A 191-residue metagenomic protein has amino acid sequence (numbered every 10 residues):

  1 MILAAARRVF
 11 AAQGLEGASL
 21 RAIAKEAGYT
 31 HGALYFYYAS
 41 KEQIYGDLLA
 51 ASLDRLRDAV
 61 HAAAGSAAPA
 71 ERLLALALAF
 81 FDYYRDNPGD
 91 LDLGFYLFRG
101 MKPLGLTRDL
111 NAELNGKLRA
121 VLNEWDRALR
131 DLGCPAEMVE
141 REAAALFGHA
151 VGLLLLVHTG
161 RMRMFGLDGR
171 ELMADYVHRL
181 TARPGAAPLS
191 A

Functional and structural regions predicted by a protein language model:
M1, A5, V9-Q43, D47: Helix-turn-helix
I2-F10, S52, F80, Y84: Short hydrophobic clusters on alpha-helical segments that form packing/core surfaces in small helical domains
Y45-S52, G94, L114: Alpha-helical DNA-contacting segments of helix-turn-helix folds
L48-A75, W125: Amphipathic alpha-helical linker/stalk segments
R57, L104-G133, E140-A144, R170-A182: Amphipathic alpha-helical packing segments from all-alpha helical-bundle domains
L74-F98, F147-A150: Helical hydrophobic small-molecule/effector-binding pocket
D82, G100, A136-T159, E171-R179: Hydrophobic alpha-helical segments that form the core of small-molecule binding pockets and/or dimer interfaces
D86-L106, N123, L155-R163: Amphipathic alpha-helical segments used for helix-helix packing
